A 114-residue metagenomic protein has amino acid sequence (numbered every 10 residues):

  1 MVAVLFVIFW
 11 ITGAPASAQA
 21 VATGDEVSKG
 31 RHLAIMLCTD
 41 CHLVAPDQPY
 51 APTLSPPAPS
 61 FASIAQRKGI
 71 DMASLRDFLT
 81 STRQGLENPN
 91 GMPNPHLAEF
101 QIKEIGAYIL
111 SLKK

Functional and structural regions predicted by a protein language model:
V2-T12: Bacterial N-terminal signal peptides
A14-L33: Electrostatic cytochrome c docking/interface patches
H32-I35, S55: Processing junctions and N-termini across compartments
M36-A45, I105: The canonical Cys-X-X-Cys-His
A45-P46, A62: N-terminal post-signal-peptidase region of extra-cytosolic proteins
Q48-A51: Short Cys/His-rich "knuckle" micro-motifs
S55-I109: Extracytoplasmic electron-transfer domains, predominantly the class I c-type cytochrome c fold
K113-K114: Short, solvent-exposed mixed-charge patches
